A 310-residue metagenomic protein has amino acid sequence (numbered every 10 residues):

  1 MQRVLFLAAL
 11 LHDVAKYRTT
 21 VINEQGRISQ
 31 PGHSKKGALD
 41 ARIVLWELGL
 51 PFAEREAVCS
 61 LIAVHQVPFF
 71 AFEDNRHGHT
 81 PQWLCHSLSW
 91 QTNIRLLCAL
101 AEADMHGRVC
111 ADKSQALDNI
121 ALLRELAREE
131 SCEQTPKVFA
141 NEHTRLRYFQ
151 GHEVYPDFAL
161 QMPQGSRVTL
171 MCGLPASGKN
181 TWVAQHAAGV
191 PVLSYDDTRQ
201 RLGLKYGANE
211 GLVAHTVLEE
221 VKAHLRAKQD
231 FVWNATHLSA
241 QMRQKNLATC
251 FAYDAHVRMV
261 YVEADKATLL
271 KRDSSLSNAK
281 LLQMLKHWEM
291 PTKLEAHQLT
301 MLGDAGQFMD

Functional and structural regions predicted by a protein language model:
M1-A116: Divalent metal-dependent catalytic cores for phosphoryl transfer on phosphate-bearing substrates
R128-P163: N-terminal pre-Walker A segment at the start of P-loop NTPase domains
A159, P163-T169, A227-Q229: Pre-Walker A (Motif I) flank of P-loop NTPase domains
R167-A187: Glycine-rich phosphate-binding P-loop
T169, G189, K266-D310: Conserved GTP-binding G-domain of TRAFAC-class P-loop NTPases and closely related GTPase folds
N180-F231, K266-K271: Conserved substrate/cofactor phosphate-moiety recognition/catalytic segment in nucleotide-dependent phosphotransferases
N234-R243: Acidic, metal-coordinating catalytic cores used for nucleic-acid/nucleotide bond scission and strand-transfer chemistry
Y253-R272: Conserved phosphate-donor/acceptor-positioning beta-strand/loop module used by diverse small-molecule
